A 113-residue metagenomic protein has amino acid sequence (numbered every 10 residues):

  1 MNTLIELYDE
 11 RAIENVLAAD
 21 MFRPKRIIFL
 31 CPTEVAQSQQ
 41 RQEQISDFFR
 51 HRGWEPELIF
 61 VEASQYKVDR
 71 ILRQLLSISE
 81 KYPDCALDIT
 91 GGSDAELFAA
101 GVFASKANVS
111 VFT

Functional and structural regions predicted by a protein language model:
M1-C85, F98-T113: Long, low-complexity, Lys/Arg-enriched
A86-D88, G92-S93: PLD/PLD-like phosphodiesterase catalytic module centered on the HKD motif
